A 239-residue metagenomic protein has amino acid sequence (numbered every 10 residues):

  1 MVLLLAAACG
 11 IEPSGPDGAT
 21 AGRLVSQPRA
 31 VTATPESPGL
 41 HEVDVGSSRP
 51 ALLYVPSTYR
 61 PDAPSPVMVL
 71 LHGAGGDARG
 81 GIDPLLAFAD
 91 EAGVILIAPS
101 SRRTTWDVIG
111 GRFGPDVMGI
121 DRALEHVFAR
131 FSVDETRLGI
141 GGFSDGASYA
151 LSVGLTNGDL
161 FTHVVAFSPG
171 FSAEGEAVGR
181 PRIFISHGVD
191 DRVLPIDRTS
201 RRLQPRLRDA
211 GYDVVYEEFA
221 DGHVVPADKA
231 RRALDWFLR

Functional and structural regions predicted by a protein language model:
M1-A7: Sec-dependent bacterial lipoprotein signal peptides
C9-V67, R112, D145, V153 (+3 more regions): A domain-start/cap signature at the N-terminus of enzymes
T34-T58, D62-S132: Serine-hydrolase catalytic machinery in alpha/beta-hydrolase-like enzymes
P66, V94, T162, P181-R182: Alpha/beta-hydrolase fold active-site loops
R79-L86, A123, F167-E176, D197 (+1 more regions): Alpha-helical scaffolding within the catalytic cores of extracellular/periplasmic polymer-degrading hydrolases
G81, F128-R130, T136-R180: Primarily recognizes the serine-hydrolase "nucleophile elbow" in alpha/beta-hydrolase and SGNH/GDSL folds
F184-S186, R192-R239: C-terminal catalytic histidine-bearing segment of alpha/beta-hydrolase fold enzymes
